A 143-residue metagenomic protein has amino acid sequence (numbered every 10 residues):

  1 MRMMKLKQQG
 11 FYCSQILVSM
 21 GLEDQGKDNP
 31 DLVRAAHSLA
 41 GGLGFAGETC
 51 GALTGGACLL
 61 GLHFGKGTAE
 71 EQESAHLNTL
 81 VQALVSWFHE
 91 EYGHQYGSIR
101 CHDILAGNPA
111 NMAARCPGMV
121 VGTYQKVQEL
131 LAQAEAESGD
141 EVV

Functional and structural regions predicted by a protein language model:
M1-Q25: Active-site-proximal helix-loop elements at catalytic-domain edges
R2-Q8, L39-G47, E71, G107-M112: A short glycine/serine-rich beta->alpha loop
M3, L17, A35-A40, T123: Short alpha-helical scaffolding segments that buttress acidic/His motifs in well-ordered protein cores
S19-E23, C58-G65, Q125-E129: Short glycine/serine- and small hydrophobic-enriched flexible loop segments
M20-S38, H94-R100: Acidic-glycine-rich active-site phosphate/pyrophosphate-binding loop
D24-A35, L62-L80: Phosphate-handling active-site elements
G47-C58: Conserved phosphate/anionic-ligand binding catalytic regions in large, soluble enzymes, centered on
H76-V143: C-terminal binding/interaction regions
